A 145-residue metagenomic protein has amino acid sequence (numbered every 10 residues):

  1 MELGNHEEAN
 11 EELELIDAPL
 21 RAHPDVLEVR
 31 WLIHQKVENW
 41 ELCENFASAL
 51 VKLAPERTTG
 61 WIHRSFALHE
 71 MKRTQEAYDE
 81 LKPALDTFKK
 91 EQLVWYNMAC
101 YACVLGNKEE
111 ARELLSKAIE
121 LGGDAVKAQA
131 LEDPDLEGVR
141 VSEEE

Functional and structural regions predicted by a protein language model:
M1-K36: Alpha-helical segment of the N-proximal tetratricopeptide repeat
A9-L15, E41-L50, A77-A84, R112-S116 (+1 more regions): Alpha-helical repeat scaffolds
L20, A54, F88, G122-G123: Alpha-helical junction/boundary sensor with strong preference for TPR arrays
D25-L93, Y101: Alpha-helical adaptor scaffolds
V29, H63, N97, D133-D135 (+1 more regions): "A position-specific structural signal for the A-helix of alpha-solenoid helical repeats
C103-V126: TPR/TPR-like (Sel1-like) alpha-helical repeat modules
G122-E145: Terminal, low-structured helical/coil segments at or just beyond the last alpha-helical repeat
